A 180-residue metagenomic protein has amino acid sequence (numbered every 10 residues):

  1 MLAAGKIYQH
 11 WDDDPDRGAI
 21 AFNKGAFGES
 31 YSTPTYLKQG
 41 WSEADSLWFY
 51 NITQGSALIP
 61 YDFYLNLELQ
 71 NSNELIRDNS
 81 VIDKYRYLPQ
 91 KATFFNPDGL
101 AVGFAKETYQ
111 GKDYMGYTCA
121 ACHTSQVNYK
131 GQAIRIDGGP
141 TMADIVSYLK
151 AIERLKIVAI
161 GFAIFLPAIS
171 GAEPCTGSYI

Functional and structural regions predicted by a protein language model:
M1-A26, S30: Intrinsically disordered, low-structural-confidence terminal and linker regions
G5, G25, E29, T33 (+3 more regions): Extracytoplasmic redox metalloprotein regions
F49: General nucleic-acid-binding
